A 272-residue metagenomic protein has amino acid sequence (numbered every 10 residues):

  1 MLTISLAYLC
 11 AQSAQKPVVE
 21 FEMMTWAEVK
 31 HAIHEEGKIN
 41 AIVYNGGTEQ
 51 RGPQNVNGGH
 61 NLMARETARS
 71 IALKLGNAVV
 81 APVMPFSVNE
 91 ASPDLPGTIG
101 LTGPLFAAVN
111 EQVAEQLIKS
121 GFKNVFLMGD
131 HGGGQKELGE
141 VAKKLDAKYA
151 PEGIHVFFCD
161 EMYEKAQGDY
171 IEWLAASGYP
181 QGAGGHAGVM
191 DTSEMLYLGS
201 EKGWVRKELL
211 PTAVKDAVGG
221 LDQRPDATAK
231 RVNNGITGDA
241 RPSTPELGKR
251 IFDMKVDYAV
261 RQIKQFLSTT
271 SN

Functional and structural regions predicted by a protein language model:
M1-Y8: Bacterial N-terminal signal peptides
Q12-P104, A108-N124, D130-N272: Extended, histidine- and acidic-residue-enriched regions that form the cofactor-binding/catalytic faces
